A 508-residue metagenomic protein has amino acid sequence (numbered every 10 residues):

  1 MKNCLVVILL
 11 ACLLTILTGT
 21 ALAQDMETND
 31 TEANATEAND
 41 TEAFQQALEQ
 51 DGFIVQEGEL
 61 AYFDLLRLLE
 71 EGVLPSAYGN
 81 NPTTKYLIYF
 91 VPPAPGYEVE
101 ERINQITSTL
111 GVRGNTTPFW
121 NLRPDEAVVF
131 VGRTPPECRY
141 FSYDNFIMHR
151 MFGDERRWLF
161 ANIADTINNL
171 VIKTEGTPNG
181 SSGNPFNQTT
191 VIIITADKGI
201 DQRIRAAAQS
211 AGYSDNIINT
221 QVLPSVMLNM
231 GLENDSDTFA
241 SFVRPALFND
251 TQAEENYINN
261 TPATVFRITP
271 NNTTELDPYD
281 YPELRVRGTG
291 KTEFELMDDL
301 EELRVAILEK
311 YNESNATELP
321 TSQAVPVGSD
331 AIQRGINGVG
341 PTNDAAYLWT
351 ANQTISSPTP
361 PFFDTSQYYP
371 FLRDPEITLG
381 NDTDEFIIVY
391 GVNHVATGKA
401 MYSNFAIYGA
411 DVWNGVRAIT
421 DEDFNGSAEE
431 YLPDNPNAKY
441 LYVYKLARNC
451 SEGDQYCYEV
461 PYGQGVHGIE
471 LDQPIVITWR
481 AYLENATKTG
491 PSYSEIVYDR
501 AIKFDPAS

Functional and structural regions predicted by a protein language model:
M1-I8: Bacterial N-terminal signal peptides that target proteins for export
I8-I16: Bacterial N-terminal signal peptides
G19-L22: Sec/Tat signal peptide C-region and signal peptidase I cleavage site
Q24, N29, N34-A35, N39: Asparagine/serine/threonine-enriched low-complexity, disordered tracts, especially those forming N-linked glycosylation
A38-S508: A compositional/structural signature for long, glycine/proline-rich flexible linkers and loops on extracytoplasmic
